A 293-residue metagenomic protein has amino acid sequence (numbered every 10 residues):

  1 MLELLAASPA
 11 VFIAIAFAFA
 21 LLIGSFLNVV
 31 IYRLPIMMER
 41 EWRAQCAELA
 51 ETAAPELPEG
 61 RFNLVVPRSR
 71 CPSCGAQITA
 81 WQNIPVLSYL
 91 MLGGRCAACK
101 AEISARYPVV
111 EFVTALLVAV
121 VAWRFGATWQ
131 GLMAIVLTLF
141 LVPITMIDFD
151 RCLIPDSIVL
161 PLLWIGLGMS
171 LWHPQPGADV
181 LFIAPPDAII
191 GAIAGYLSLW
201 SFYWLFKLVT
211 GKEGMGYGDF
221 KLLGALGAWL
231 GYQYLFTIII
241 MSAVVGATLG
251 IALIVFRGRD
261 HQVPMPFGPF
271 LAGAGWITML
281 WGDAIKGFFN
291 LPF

Functional and structural regions predicted by a protein language model:
M1-L22, F26, V118, A122 (+2 more regions): Hydrophobic alpha-helical transmembrane segments
L4, A16, Q130-V245, G287-F293: Functional transmembrane core segments of multi-pass inner-membrane proteins
L21, S25, V29, A119 (+5 more regions): Transmembrane alpha-helical segments of multi-pass membrane transport proteins and ion-pumping complexes
S25-M38, A80, W200-V209: Membrane-water interface of transmembrane alpha-helices
Y32-R106: Membrane-proximal soluble regions of multi-pass membrane proteins
R33-E41, W123-A127, F149, Q175-A178 (+5 more regions): Transmembrane helix-loop junctions in multipass membrane proteins, especially transporters and channels
S104-E111, D156: Select subsegments of transmembrane alpha-helices in polytopic membrane proteins, especially boundary-proximal
G216-G218, I251-I277: Interfacial loop-to-transmembrane junctions
